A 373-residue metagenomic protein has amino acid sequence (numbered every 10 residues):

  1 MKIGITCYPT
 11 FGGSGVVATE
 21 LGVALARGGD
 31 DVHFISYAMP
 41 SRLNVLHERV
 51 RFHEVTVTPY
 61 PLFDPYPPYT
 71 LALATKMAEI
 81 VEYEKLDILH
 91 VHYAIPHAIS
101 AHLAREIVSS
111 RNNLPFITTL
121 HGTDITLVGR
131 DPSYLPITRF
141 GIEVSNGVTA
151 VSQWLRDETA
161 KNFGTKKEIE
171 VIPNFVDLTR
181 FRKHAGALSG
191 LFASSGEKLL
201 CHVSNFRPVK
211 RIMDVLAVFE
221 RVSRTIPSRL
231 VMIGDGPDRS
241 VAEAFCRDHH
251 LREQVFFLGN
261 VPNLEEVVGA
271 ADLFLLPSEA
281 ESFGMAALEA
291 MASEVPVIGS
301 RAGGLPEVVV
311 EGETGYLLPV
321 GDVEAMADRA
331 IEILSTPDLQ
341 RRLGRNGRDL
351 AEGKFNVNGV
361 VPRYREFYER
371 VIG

Functional and structural regions predicted by a protein language model:
C7-F11, V23-Y69: N-terminal strand-loop element at the rim of the active site of nucleotide-sugar-dependent glycosyltransferases
W154, F175: Carbohydrate-associated surface elements
R182-S195, L339: A short helix/loop element that forms part of the nucleotide-sugar donor recognition site in Leloir-type
A193-F219: Conserved donor-binding/catalytic core segment of Leloir-type glycosyltransferases
N260, E279: Aromatic "clamp/platform" in nucleotide-sugar-dependent glycosyltransferases that forms part of the donor/acceptor
P296-G299, V309: Short hydrophobic beta-strand element within catalytic cores of glycosyltransferases and related nucleotide-activated
E311-G312, Y316-V323, E332-P337: Conserved acidic donor-binding segment of nucleotide-sugar-dependent glycosyltransferases
A325, E332, L339-K354, V360-E366: A short, well-ordered alpha-helix in the C-terminal region of glycosyltransferases
